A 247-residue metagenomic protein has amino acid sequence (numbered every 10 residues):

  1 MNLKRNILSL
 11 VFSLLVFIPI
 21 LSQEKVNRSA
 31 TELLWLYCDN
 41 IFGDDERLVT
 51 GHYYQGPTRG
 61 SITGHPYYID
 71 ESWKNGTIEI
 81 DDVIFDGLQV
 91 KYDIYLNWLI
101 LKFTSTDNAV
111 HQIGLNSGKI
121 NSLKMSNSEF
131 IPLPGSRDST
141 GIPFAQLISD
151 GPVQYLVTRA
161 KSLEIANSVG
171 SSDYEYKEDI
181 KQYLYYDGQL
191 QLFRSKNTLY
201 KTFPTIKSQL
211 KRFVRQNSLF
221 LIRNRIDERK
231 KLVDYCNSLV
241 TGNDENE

Functional and structural regions predicted by a protein language model:
M1-R28, L232, D244-E247: Bacterial Sec-dependent N-terminal signal peptides
L3, S22-I84: General N-terminal leader/first-domain-start detector
W35-I41, L156-T158, E228: Charged, low-complexity, helix-prone segments enriched in Lys/Glu/Asp/Gln
L36, E46-V49, K181-Y185, P204: Short hydrophobic/aromatic-rich motifs at helix boundaries and adjacent loops
P57-G60, Y67-N197: Aromatic-patch recognition
T202-E247: Long, compositionally biased interface segments
